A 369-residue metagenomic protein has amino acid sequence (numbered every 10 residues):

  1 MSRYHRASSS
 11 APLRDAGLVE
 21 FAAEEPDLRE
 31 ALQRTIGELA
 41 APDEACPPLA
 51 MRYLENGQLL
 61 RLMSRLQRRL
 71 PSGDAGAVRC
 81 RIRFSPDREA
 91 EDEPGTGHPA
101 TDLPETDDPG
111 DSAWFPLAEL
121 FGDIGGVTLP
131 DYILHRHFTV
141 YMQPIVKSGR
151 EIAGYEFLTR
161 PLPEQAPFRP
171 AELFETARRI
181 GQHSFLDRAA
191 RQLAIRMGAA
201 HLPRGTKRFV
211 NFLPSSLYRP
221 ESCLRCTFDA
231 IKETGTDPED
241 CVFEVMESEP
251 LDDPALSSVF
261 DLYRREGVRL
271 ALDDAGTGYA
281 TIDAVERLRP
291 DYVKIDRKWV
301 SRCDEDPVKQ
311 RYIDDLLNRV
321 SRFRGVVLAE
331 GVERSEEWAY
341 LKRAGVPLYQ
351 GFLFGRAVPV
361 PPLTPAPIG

Functional and structural regions predicted by a protein language model:
M1-F121, E247-P250, R289-G369: EAL-family c-di-GMP phosphodiesterase catalytic domain
W114-E175, A357-V358: Active-site core of bacterial EAL-family cyclic-dinucleotide phosphodiesterase domains
H137-T139, G154, K207-N211, D240-E244 (+4 more regions): Structural preference for beta-strand elements that scaffold enzyme active sites
Q143-I145, D273-Y279, V326-S335: Glycine-rich beta-to-alpha transition loops that act as phosphate-gripper elements at the mouths of alpha/beta enzyme
R150, A190, A194, V210 (+5 more regions): Conserved, mostly hydrophobic/aromatic
S184-A255: Catalytic core of bacterial c-di-GMP phosphodiesterases, primarily the EAL and HD-GYP domains, capturing alpha-helical
C223-D229, S257-S258, P307-D314: Charged helix-capping and loop-helix junction motifs
V259-D273, R319-A329: Short beta-strand/loop segments at the ligand-binding rim of alpha/beta enzyme cores
